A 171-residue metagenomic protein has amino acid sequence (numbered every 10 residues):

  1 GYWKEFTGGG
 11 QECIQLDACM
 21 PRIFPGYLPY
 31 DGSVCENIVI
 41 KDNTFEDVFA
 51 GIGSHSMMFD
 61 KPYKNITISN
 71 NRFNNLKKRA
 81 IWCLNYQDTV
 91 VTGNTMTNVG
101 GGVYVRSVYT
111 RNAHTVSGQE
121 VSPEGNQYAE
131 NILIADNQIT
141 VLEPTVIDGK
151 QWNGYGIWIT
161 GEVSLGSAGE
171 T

Functional and structural regions predicted by a protein language model:
G1-C13, I23-G26, V48-H55, K77-N85 (+2 more regions): Short glycine/acidic-rich loop motifs that flank beta-strands on beta-rich extracellular proteins
W3-G9, C19-G32, M57-D60, V108-Y128 (+2 more regions): Intrinsically disordered, low-complexity Ser/Thr- and acidic-rich flexible linkers and loops, especially at boundaries
S54, Y63-I66, T160-T171: Extended low-complexity acidic/polar segments
